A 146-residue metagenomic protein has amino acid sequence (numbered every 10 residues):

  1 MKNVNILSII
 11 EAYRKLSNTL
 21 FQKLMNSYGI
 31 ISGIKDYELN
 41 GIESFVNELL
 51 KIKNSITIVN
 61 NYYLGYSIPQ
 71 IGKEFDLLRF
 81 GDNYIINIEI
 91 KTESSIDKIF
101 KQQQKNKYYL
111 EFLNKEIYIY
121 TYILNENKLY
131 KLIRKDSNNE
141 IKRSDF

Functional and structural regions predicted by a protein language model:
M1-F146: Accessory nucleic-acid engagement/destabilization modules that flank
